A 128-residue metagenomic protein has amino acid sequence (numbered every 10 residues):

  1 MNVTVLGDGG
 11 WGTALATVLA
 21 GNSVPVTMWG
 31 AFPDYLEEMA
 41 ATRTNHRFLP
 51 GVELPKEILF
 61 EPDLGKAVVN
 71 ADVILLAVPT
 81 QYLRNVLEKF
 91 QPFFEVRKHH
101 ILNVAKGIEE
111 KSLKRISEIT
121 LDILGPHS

Functional and structural regions predicted by a protein language model:
M1-P50, I58-P62, K89: NAD(P)+-binding Rossmann beta1-loop-alpha1 motif at the extreme N-terminus of oxidoreductases
A40, V68-V69: Alpha-helix boundary recognition
L54, F60, V69, V73-L76 (+1 more regions): Rossmann-like NAD(P)(H) cofactor-binding subdomain of soluble oxidoreductases
